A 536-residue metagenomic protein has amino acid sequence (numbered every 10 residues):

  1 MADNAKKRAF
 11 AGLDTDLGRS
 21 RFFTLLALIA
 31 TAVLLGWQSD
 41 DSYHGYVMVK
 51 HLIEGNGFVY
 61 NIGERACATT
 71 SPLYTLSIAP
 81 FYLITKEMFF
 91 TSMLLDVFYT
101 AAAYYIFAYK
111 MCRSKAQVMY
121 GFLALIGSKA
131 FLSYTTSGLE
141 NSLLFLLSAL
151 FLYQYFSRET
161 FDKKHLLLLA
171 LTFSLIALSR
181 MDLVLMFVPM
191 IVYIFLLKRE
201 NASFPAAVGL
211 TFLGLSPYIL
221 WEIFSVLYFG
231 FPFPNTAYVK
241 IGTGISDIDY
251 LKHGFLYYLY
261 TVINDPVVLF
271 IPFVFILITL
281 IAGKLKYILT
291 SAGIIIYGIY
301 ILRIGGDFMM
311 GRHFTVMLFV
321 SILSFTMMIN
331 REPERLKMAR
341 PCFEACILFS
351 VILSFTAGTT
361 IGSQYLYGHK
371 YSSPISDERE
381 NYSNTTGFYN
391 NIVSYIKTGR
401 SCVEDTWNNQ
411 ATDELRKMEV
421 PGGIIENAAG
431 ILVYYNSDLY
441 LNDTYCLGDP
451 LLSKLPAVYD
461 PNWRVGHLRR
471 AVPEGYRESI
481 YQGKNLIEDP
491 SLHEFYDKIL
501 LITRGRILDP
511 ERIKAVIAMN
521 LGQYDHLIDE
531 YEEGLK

Functional and structural regions predicted by a protein language model:
M1-K536: Membrane-proximal envelope and lipid/glycan-remodeling enzymes
